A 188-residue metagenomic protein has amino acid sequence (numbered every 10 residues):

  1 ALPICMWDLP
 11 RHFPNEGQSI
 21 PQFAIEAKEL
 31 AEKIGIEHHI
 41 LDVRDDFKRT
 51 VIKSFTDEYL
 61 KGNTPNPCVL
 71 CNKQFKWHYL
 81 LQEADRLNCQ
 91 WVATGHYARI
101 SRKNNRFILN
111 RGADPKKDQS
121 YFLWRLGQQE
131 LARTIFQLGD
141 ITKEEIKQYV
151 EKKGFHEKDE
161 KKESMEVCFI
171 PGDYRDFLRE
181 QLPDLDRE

Functional and structural regions predicted by a protein language model:
A1-W124, I135, E144-I146: ATP-dependent adenylation/nucleotidyltransferase module used to activate substrates
A93-I100, N105-E188: AMP-forming adenylation/ATP pyrophosphatase catalytic core
